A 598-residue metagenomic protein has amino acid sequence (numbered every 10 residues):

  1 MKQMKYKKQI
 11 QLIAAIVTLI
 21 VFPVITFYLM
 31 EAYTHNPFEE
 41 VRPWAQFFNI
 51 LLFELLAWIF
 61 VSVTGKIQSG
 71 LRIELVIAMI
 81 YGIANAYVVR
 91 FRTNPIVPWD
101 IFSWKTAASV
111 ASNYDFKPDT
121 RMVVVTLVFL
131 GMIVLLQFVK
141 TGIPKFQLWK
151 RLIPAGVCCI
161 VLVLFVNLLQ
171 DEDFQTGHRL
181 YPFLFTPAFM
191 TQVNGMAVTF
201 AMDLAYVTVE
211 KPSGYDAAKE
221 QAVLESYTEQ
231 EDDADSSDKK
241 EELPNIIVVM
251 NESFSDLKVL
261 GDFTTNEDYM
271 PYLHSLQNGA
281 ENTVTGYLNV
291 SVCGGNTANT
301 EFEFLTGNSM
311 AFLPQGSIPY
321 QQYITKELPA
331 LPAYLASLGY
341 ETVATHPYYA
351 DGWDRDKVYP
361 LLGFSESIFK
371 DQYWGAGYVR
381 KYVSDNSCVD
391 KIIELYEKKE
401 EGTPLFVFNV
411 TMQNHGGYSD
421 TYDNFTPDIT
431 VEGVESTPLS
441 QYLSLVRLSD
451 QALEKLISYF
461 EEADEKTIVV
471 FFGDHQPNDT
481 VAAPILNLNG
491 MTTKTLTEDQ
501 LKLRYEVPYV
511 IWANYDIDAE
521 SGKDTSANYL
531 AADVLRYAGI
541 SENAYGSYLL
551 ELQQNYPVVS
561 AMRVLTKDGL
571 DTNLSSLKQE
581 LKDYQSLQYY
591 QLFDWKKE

Functional and structural regions predicted by a protein language model:
M1-M190: Transmembrane and membrane-interface helices of multi-pass, inner-membrane envelope-modifying transferases
Y33, K66-S69, D216, G294-T297 (+1 more regions): Intrinsic-disorder/low-complexity, polar/charged segments
F48-N49, K105-A108, V123-V128, V198-A201 (+4 more regions): Generic detector of well-ordered alpha-helical segments enriched in charged/polar residues, highlighting helical
R92, I101-S109, T120-V124, F200-T208 (+2 more regions): Short alpha-helical interface patches
I101-W104, V193, A197, A217-E220 (+3 more regions): Alpha-helix initiation and N-capping motif
N167-V248: Membrane-interface segments at or immediately adjacent to transmembrane helices that form the boundary between
E229-K240, M250-N251, D256-E598: Solvent-exposed soluble domains appended to multi-pass membrane proteins
